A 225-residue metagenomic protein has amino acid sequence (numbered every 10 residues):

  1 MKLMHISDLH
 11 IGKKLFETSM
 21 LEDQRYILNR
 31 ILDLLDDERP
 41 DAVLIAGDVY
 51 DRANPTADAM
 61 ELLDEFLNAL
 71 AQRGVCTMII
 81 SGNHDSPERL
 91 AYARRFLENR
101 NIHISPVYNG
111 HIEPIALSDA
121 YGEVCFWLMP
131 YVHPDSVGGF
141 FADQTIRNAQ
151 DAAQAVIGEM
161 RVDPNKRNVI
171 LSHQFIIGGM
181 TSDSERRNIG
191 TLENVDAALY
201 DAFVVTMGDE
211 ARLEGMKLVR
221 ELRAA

Functional and structural regions predicted by a protein language model:
M1-N68, Q72: N-terminal active-site segment of His-dependent metallophosphoesterases
I6, S105-V107, E221: Conserved beta-strand termini and adjacent loop/short-helix elements that scaffold enzyme active sites in alpha/beta
D37, D41-A42, A211-A225: Accessory, non-catalytic peripheral segments of nucleic-acid enzymes
P40, V75, N165-K166: Short, high-confidence coil segments that cap the C-terminus of an alpha-helix and link into the following beta-strand
P55, D85-E210, E214-K217: His/Asp/Glu-rich metal-coordinating catalytic cores of metallo-dependent phosphodiesterases/hydrolases acting on
A71-I79: Short, surface-exposed connector motifs at secondary-structure boundaries
G82: Internal catalytic or translocation cores that form aromatic/hydrophobic pockets or channels for amphipathic metabolites
